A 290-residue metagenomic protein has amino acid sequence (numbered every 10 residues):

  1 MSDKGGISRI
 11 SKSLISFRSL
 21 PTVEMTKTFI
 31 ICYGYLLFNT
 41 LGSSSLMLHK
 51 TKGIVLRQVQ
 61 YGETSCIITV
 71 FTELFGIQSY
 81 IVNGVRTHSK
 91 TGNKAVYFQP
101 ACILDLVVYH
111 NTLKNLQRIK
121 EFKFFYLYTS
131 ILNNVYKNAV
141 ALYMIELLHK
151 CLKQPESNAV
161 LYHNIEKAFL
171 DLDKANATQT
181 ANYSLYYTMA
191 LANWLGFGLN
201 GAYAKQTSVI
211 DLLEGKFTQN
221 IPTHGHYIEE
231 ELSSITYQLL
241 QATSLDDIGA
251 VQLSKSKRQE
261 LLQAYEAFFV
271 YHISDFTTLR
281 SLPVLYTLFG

Functional and structural regions predicted by a protein language model:
M1-S2, G6-I7, K12, E24: A cross-taxon signal for low-complexity, glycine/charged-rich
D3, K27, H49-K52: Short, basic/polar N-terminal leader/transit segment immediately after the initiator methionine
S8-S11, S16, F29-C32: Residues marking helix boundaries in flexible regions
R18, I30, N39, K114-Q117 (+1 more regions): Compositionally biased, low-structure terminal segments
F29-L46: Short, Lys/Arg-enriched N-terminal segments with co-localized hydrophobic residues within the first ~10-30 amino acids
S44-G290: Non-catalytic alpha-helical scaffolds and adjoining flexible linkers that form interface surfaces for assembly
